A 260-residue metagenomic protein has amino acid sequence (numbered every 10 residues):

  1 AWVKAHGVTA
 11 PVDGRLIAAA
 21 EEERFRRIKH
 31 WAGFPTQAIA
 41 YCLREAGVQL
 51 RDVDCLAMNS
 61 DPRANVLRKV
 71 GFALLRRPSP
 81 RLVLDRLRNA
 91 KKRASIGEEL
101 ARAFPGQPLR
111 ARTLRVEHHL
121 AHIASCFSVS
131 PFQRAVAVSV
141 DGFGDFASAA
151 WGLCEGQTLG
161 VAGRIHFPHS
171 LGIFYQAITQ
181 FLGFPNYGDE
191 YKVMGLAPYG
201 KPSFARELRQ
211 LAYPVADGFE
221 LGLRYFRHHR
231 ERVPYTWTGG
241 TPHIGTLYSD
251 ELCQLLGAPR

Functional and structural regions predicted by a protein language model:
A1-R260: Short acidic/glycine-rich loops and adjacent helix/strand connectors that line catalytic pockets where negatively
